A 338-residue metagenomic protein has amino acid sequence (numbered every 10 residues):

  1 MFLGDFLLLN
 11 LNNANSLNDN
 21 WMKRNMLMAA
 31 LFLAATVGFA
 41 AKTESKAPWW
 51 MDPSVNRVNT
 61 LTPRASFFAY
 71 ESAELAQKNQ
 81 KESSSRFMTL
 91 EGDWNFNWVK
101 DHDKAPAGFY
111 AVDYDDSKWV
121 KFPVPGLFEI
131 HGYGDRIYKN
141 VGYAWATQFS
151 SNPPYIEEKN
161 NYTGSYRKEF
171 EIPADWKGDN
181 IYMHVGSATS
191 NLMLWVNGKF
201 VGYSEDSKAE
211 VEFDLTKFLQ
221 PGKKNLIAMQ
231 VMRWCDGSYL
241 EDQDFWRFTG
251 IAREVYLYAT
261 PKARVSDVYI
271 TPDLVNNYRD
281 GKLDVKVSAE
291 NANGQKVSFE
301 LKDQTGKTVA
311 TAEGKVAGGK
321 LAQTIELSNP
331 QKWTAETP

Functional and structural regions predicted by a protein language model:
M1-T43: Bacterial Sec-dependent N-terminal signal peptides
A41-A144, L226-W234: Accessory carbohydrate-binding/adhesion or oligomerization-edge regions at the termini of glycan-active proteins
T43-R57, Q80-K81, N95-V99, A105 (+3 more regions): Accessory beta-strand-rich segments of carbohydrate-active enzymes
V99, V124, Y203, T311-E313: Residue-level detector of high-confidence beta-strand sites
V196, D280-K315, L321-Q323: Beta-strand-rich binding/interaction modules
V211-K217, K320-N329: Exposed aromatic-hydrophobic patches
K262-A292: Surface beta-strand/loop "capping" patches
K332-P338: Metallo-beta-lactamase
